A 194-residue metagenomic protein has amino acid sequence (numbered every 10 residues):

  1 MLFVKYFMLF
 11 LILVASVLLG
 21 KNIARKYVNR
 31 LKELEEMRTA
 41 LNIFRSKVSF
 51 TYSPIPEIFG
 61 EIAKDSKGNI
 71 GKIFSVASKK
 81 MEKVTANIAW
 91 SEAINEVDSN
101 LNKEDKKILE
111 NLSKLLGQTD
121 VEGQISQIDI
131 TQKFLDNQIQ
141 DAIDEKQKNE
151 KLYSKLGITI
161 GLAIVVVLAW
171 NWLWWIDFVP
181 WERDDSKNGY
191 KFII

Functional and structural regions predicted by a protein language model:
L2, M8-K79: Juxtamembrane/interface alpha-helical elements of multi-pass membrane proteins
F7-L19, D141-W172: Bilayer-spanning, highly hydrophobic alpha-helical transmembrane segments
R25-K32, E104, G123, K151: A structural signal for alpha-helical segments
K47, Y52-E122, D129: Glycine- and small-hydrophobic-enriched helix-loop-helix hairpins
L115-I160: Membrane-interface, cytosolic juxtamembrane amphipathic helix immediately N-terminal to a transmembrane helix, enriched
W172-W175, W181: Tryptophan (W) side chains
I193-I194: Short, solvent-exposed mixed-charge patches
